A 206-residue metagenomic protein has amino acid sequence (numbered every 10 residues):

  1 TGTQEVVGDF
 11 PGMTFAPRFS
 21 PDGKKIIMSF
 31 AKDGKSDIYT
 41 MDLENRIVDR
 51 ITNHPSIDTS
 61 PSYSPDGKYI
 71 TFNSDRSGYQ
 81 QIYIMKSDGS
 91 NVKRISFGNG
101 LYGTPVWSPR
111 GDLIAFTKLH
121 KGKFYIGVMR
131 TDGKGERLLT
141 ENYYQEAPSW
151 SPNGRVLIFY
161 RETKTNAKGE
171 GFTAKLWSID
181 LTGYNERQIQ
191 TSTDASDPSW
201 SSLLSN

Functional and structural regions predicted by a protein language model:
T1-N206: Sequence signature of WD/YWTD-type beta-propeller architectures
